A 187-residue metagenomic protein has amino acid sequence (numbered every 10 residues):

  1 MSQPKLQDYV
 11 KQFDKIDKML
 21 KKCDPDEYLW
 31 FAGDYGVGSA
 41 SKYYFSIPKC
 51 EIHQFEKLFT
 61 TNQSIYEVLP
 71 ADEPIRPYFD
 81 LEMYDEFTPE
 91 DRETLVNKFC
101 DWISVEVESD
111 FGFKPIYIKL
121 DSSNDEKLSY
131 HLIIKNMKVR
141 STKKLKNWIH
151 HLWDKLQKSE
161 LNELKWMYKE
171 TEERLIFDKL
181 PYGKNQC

Functional and structural regions predicted by a protein language model:
M1-Y130, I134-K169, R174, K184-C187: Signature for HUH/AEP ssDNA processing cores
K179-L180: Eukaryote-biased recognition of long, low-complexity, charge-rich segments
